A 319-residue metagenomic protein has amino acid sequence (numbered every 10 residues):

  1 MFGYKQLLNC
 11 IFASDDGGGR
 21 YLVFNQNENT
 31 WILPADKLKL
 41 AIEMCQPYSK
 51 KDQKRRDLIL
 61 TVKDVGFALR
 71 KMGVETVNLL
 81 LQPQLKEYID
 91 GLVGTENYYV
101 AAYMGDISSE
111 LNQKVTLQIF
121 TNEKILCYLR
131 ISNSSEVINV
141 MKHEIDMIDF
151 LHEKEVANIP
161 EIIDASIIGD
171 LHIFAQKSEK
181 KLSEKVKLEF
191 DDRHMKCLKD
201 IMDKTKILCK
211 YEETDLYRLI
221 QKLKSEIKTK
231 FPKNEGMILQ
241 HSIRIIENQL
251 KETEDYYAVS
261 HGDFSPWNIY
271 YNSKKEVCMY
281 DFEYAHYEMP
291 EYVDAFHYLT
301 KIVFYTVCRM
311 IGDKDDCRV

Functional and structural regions predicted by a protein language model:
F2-G105: Juxta-kinase regulatory segment immediately upstream of eukaryotic protein kinase catalytic domains
L85-Y99, Y103, C209-H261: An alpha-helical support segment within catalytic cores of ATP-dependent transferases
Q113-K142: ATP-binding glycine-rich loop module of kinase domains
K114-I119, N248-V293: Active-site acidic catalytic loop and adjacent metal/ATP-binding pocket of ATP-dependent phosphoryl transfer enzymes
K142-I159, E179-Q221, L239-T253, S265: Conserved kinase catalytic-core helix
E161-L171: Short beta-strand micro-motifs within the conserved protein kinase catalytic domain, predominantly in the N-lobe
D170-K181: Conserved short submotifs of the Hanks-type protein kinase catalytic core that shape the nucleotide-binding pocket
V293-V319: Active-site activation/catalytic loop segments of kinase-like enzymes and analogous catalytic loops in related
